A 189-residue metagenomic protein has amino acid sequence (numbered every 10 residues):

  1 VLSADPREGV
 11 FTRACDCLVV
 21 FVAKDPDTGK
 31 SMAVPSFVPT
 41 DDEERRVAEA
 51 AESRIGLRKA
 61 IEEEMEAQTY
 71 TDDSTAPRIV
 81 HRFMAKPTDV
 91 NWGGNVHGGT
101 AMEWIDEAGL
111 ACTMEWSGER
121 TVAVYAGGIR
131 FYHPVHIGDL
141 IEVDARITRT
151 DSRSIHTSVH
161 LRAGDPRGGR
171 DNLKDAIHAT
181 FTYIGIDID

Functional and structural regions predicted by a protein language model:
L2-R58, I137, T148-D189: HotDog/MaoC-like acyl-thioester-processing domains
D5-R7, C15, V122-H133, D139-E142: A cross-kingdom feature marking solvent-exposed beta-strand/loop segments within repeated, beta-rich binding/scaffold
P35-F37, D42-E44, A48-W104, A111-G118: Catalytic strand-loop segment that frames the active site of acyl-thioester-processing enzymes
V80, T121, A126, H156: Short coil/loop residues immediately preceding or within conserved phosphate-binding loops of NTP-utilizing enzyme
G94, H136-I137: Short, low-complexity cationic-aromatic patches
W104-E107, I137: Fe(II)/2-oxoglutarate
G109-L110, F181: Hydrophobic side chains within alpha-helical segments
